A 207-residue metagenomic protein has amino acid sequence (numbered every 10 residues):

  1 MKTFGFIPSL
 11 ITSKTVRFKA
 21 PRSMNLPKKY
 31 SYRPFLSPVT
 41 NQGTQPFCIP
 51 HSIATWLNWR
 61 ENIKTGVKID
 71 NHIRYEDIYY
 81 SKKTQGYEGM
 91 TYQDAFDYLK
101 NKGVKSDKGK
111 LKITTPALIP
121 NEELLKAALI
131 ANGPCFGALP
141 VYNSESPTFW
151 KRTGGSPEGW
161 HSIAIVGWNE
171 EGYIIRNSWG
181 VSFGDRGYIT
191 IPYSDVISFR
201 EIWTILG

Functional and structural regions predicted by a protein language model:
M1-G207: Catalytic-core signature of thiol
